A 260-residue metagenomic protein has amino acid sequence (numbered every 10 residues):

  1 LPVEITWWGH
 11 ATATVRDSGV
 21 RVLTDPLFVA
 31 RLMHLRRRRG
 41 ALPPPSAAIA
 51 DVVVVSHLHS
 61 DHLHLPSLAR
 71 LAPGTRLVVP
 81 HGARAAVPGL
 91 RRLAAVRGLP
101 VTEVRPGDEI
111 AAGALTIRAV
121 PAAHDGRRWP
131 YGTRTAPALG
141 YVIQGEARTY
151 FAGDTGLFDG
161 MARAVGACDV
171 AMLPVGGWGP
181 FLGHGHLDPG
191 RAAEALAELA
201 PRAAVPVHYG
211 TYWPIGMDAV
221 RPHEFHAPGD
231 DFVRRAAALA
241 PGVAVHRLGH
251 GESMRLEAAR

Functional and structural regions predicted by a protein language model:
L1-E4, R16-V22, E109-R118, Q144-T149 (+1 more regions): Beta-strand-turn-beta hairpins that frame and shape the catalytic cleft of phosphate-ester-processing enzymes
T14-L58, H62-R70, V79-G82, G126-Y131 (+1 more regions): Pre-active-site segment of Zn-dependent metallo-hydrolases
V20, P73-R76, L99, L199-A203 (+1 more regions): A short helix->loop->beta-strand "cap" motif at the edges of active sites that frequently abuts
V20-V22, D51-V52, R76, L115 (+3 more regions): Structural motif
P26-F28, L58, G82, V120-H124 (+5 more regions): Active-site metal-binding loops of divalent metal-dependent hydrolases
A30-R31, R118-E146, T155-G160, V170-M172: Active-site-proximal loop/helix segment associated with metal-binding centers of metalloenzymes
H64-G74, P88-L93, I215-P228: Metal-dependent catalytic neighborhoods of phosphoester/phosphodiester hydrolases
A85, F158-H250: Cap/insert and terminal regions of metallo-dependent hydrolase folds
